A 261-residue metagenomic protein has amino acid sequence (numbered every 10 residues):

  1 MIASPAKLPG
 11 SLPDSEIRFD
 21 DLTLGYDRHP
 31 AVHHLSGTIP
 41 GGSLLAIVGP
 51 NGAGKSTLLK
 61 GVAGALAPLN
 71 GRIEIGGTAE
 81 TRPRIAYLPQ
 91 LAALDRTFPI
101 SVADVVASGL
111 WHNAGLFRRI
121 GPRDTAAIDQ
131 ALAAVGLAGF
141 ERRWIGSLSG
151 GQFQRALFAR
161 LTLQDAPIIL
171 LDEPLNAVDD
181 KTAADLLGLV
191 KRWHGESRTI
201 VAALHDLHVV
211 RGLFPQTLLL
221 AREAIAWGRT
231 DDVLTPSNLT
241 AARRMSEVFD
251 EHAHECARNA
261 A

Functional and structural regions predicted by a protein language model:
A63: Helix-to-loop junction immediately C-terminal to a conserved catalytic motif
P68-I85: Conserved ABC transporter NBD signature motif
W144-L148: Conserved ABC ATPase signature
I169-E173: Catalytic Walker B motif of ABC-type/P-loop ATPase nucleotide-binding domains
L204-H205: H-loop/switch region of ABC-family ATPase nucleotide-binding domains
Q216-T230: H-loop (His-switch) and adjacent beta-strand-loop-beta switch element of ABC-type ATPase nucleotide-binding domains
T230-A261: ABC ATPase nucleotide-binding domains
